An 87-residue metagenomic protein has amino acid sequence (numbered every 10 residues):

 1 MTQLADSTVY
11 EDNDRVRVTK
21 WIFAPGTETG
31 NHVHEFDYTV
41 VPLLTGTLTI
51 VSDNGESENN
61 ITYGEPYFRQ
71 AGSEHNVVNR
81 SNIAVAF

Functional and structural regions predicted by a protein language model:
M1-N31: N-terminal first-folded block
D14-R15, N54-G72: Short acidic-glycine-tyrosine-enriched beta hairpin
V16-V18, E28, Y38, E56 (+1 more regions): Intrinsic-disorder/low-complexity, polar/charged segments enriched in Ser/Thr/Lys/Arg/Asp/Glu/Gln
E28-T29, G46-V51, P66: Short beta-strand segments in beta-sandwich/barrel cores
T29-H34, V51, E58-N60, V78-R80: Short histidine-centered beta-strand/loop micro-motifs that create catalytic or ligand/metal-coordination sites
V33-T49: Short, conserved beta-strand element in jelly-roll/cupin
G72-F87: Ligand-binding loop in jelly-roll beta-barrel domains
